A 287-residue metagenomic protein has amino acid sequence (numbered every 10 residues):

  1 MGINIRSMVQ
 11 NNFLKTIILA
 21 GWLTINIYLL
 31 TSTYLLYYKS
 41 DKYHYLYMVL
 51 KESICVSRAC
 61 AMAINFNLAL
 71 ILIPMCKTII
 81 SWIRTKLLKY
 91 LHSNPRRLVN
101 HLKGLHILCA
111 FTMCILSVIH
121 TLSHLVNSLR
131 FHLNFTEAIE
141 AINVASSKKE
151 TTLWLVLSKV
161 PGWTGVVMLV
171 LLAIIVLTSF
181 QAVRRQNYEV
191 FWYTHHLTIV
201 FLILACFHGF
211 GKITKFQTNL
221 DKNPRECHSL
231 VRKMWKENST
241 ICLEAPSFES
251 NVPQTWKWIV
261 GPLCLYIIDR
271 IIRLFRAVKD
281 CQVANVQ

Functional and structural regions predicted by a protein language model:
M1-Q287: FNR-like FAD-binding dehydrogenase module
